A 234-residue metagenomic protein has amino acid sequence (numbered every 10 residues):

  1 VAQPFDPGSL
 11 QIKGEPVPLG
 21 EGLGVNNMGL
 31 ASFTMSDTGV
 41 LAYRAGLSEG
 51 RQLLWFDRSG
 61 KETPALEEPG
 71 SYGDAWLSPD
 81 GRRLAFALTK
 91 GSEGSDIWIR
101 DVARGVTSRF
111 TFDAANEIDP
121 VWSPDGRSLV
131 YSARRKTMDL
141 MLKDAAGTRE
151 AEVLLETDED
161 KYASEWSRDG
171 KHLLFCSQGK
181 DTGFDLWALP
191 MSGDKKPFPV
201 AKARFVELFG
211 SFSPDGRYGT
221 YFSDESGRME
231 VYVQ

Functional and structural regions predicted by a protein language model:
V1, L23-R44, P69-A87, T107 (+3 more regions): Conserved beta-propeller blade repeats
V1-Q11: Short, solvent-exposed hinge/capping segments at secondary-structure junctions
V1-Q3, E49-L54, E93-W98, K136-L142 (+2 more regions): Structural motif
D6-G8, D57-G60, D101-G105, D144-T148 (+1 more regions): Short loop/turn segments that connect beta-strands within beta-propeller blades
D6-P7, E15-M35, A145: Periplasmic N-terminal soluble interaction domains immediately after the signal peptide in Gram-negative
E15-P16, K61-P64, G105-R109, T148-E152 (+1 more regions): Predominantly a core beta-strand signature of beta-propeller blades across repeat-based propeller domains
Q52-G60, G70, D74-A75, D96-W98: Pre-Walker A segment
F86-L88, G94-S95: Alpha-solenoid helical-repeat scaffolds
